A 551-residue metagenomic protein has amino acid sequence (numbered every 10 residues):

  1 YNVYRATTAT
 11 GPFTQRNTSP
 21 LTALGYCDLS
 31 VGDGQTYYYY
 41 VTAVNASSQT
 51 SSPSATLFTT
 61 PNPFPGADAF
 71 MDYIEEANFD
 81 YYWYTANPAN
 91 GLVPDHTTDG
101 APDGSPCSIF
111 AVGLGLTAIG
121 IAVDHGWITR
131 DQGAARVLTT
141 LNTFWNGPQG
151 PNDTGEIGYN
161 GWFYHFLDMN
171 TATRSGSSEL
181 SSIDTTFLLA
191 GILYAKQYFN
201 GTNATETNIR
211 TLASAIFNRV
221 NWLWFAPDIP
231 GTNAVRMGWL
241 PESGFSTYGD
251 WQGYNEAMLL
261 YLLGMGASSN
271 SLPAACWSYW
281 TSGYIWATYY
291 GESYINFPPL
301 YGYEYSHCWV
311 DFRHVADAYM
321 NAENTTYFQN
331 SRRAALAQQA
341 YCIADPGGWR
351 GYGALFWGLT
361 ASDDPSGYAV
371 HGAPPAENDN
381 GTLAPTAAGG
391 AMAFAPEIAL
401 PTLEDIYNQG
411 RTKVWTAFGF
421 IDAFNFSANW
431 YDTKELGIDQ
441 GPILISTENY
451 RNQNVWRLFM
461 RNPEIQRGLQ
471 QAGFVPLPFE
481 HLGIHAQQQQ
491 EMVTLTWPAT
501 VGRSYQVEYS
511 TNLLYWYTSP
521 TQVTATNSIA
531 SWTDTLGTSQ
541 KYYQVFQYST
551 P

Functional and structural regions predicted by a protein language model:
Y1-Q15, Y40, E508-S510: Extracellular low-complexity, O-glycosylation-prone stalks/linkers
A9-F13, G34, S47, T511-T518: Asp-box/BNR beta-propeller loop motif
R16-T22, T521-T526: Short beta-strand segments within Ig-like beta-sandwich modules, predominantly Fibronectin type-III
D28-Q49, S539-S549: Beta-strand-rich modules
V44-P63: Extracellular fibronectin type III
T59-P478: Ser/Thr/Asn(+Pro)-rich, low-complexity disordered segments
P478-P551: Short, composition-biased motifs enriched in small/polar/acidic residues
